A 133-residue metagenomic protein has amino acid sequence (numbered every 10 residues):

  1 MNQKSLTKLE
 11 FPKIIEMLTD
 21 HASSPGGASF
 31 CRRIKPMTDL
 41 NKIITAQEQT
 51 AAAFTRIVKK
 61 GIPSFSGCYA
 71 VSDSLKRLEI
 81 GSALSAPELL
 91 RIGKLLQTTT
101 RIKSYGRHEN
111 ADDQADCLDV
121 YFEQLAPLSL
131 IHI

Functional and structural regions predicted by a protein language model:
M1-I131: Conserved amphipathic alpha-helical "coupling/scaffold" segments that transmit conformational changes between domains
